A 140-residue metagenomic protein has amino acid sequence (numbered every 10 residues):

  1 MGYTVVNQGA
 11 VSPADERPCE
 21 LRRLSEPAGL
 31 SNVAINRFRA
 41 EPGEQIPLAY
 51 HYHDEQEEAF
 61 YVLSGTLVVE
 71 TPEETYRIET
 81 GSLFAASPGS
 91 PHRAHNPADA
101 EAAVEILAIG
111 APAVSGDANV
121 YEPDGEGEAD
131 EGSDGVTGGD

Functional and structural regions predicted by a protein language model:
M1-A34, P42, V120-D140: A short, N-terminal "cap"/entry segment at the start of jelly-roll beta-barrel domains of the cupin/DSBH fold
L21-R23, N36-H53, P88: Conserved short histidine dyad/triad with adjacent acidic residue
S31, E41-I46, T66, T75 (+1 more regions): Short, charged/polar surface micro-motifs in flexible loops or helix N-caps
V33, E57, A102-V104: Change "...and in nucleic-acid phosphodiester-cleaving endonucleases..." to "...and in nucleic-acid processing enzymes
F38-A40, Y52-T71, I109-A111: Short, conserved beta-strand element in jelly-roll/cupin
P72-G89: Short acidic-glycine-tyrosine-enriched beta hairpin
P88-G116: Ligand-binding loop in jelly-roll beta-barrel domains
